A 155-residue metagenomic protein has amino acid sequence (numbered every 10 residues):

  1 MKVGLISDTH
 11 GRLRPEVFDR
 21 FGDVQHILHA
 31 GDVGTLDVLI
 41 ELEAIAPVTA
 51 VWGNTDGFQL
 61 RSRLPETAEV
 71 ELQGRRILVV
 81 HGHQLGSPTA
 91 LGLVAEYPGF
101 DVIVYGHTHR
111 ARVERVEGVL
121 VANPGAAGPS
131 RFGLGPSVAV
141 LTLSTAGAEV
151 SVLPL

Functional and structural regions predicted by a protein language model:
M1-V48, D56-E66, G74, L134-S137 (+2 more regions): N-terminal active-site segment of His-dependent metallophosphoesterases
L5-S7, H26-D32, T49-N54, V79-H81 (+2 more regions): Active-site neighborhood of phospho(di)ester-bond hydrolases with catalytic His/Asp-centered motifs
G11, T35, Q84, R110 (+1 more regions): Short active-site segment of divalent metal-dependent hydrolases/proteases that encodes the spacing between
G22, L42-A44, L72, V94-P98 (+1 more regions): Short, conserved loop/helix-junction motifs that constitute active-site signature segments in enzyme catalytic cores
I45-P47, E66-V70, E96, L120-N123: Short, hinge-like loop/turn segments at secondary-structure boundaries
W52, D56-G99, G128-G133: Active-site-proximal segments of metal-dependent phosphoesterases and phosphodiesterases across multiple
L72-Q73, A95-G99, A122-L155: Binuclear metal-dependent phosphoesterase catalytic core
